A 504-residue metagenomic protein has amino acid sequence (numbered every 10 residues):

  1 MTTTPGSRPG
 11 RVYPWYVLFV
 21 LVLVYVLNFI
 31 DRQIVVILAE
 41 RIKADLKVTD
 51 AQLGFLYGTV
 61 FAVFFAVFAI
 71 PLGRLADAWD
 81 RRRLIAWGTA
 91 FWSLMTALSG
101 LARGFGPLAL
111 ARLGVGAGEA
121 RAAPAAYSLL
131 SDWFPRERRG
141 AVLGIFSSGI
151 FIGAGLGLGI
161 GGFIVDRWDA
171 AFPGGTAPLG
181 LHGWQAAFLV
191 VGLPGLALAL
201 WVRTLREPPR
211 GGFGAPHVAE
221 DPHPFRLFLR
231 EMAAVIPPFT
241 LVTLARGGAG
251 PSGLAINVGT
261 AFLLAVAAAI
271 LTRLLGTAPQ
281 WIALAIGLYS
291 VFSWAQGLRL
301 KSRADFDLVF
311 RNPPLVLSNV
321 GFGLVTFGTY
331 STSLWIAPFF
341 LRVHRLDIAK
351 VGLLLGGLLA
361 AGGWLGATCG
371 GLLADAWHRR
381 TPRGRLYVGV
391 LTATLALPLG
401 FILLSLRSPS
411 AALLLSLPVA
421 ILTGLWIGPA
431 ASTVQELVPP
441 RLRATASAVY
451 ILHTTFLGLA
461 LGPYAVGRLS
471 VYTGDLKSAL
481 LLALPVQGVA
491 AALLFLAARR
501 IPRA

Functional and structural regions predicted by a protein language model:
V35-V36, G250-I282, P313-A360, A367-T368 (+3 more regions): Extracytoplasmic gate region of multi-pass secondary transporters
V36-V67: Extracellular/periplasmic helix-loop-helix junction of adjacent transmembrane segments in MFS-like secondary
K47, D80, L101-P107, G118 (+2 more regions): Helix-breaking motifs and short loop linkers at transmembrane-helix boundaries and internal kinks in secondary membrane
L56-R74, Y127, G357-G370: Central cavity-lining transmembrane alpha-helices of secondary-active solute carriers, predominantly the Major
V67-G106: Conserved MFS/SLC helix-loop-helix module at the cytosolic interface between two early adjacent transmembrane helices
I150-R210, G247-A285: Helix-loop-helix hairpin linking two adjacent transmembrane segments in secondary transporters
G192-G214, R230-L241, A269-A278, A285-L300 (+1 more regions): C-terminal membrane-cytosol helix-exit motif in multi-pass small-molecule transporters
P382-A430: C-terminal transmembrane helical hairpin of 12-TM major facilitator-type secondary transporters
